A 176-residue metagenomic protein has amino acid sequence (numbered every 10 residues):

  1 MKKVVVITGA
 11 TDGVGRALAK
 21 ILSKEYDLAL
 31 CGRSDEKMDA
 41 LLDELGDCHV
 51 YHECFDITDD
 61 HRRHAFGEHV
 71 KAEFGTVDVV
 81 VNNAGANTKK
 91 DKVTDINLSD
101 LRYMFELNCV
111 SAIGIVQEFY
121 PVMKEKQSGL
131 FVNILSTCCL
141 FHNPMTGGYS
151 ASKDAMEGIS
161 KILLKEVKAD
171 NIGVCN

Functional and structural regions predicted by a protein language model:
T11-D12: Conserved glycine-rich cofactor-binding loop
E25-A40: Conserved glycine-rich Rossmann-like NAD(P)H-binding loop of the short-chain dehydrogenase/reductase
C54-A65, L98: The beta1-alpha1 cofactor-binding region of Rossmann-like NAD(H)/NADP(H)-dependent oxidoreductases
D91-V93, D100-R102: Substrate-binding pocket helix/loop in short-chain dehydrogenase/reductase
V93-T94, F141-G147: Active-site loop immediately N-terminal to the catalytic Tyr-X3-Lys motif of short-chain dehydrogenase/reductase
V116, S152: Active-site helix of classical SDR
S136: Residue(s) in the substrate-gating loop at a strand-loop-helix junction that position the organic substrate next
